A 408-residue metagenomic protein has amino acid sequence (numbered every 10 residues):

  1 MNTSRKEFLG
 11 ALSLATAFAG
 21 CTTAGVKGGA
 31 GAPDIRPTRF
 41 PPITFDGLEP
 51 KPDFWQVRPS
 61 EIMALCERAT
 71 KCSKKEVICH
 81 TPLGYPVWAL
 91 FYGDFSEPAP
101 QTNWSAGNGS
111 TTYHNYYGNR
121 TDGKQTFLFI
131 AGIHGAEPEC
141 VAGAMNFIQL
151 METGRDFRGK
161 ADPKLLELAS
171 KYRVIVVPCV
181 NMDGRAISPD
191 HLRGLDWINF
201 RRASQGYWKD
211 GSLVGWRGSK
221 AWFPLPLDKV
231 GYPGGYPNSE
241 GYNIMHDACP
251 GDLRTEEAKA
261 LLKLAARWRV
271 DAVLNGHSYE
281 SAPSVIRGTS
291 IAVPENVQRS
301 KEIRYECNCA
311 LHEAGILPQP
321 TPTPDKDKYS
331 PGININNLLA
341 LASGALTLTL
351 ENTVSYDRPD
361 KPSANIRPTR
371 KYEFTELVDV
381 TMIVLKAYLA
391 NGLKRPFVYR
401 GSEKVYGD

Functional and structural regions predicted by a protein language model:
M1-T16: N-terminal secretory signal peptides and thylakoid transit peptides that target proteins across membranes
T3, A24-Q56, R158, E240-D408: C-terminal accessory segments enriched in acidic
G31-W104: Short glycine- and acidic-rich boundary segments immediately preceding or forming the N-terminal edge of structured
W88-A89, T112-G118, I335-L341: Short, surface-exposed beta-strand/loop micro-motifs that present aromatic residues
S96-P100, Y117-Q125: Proline/glycine-enriched tight loop/beta-turn segments at coil->beta junctions that connect or precede beta-strands
K124, P138-V293: Active-site/substrate-binding loop(s) of hydrolase catalytic cores
F129-A136, C140: Active-site histidine-acidic residue metal-binding/catalytic motifs, centered on HxH/HExxH-like signatures
